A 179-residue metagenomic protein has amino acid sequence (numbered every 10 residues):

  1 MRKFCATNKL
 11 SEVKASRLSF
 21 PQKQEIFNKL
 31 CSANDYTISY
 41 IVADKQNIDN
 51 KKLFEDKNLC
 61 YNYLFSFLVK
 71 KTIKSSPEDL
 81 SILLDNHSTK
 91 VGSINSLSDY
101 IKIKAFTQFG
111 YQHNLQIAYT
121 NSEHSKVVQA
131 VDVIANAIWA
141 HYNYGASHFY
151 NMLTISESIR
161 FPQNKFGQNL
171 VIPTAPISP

Functional and structural regions predicted by a protein language model:
M1-P179: Phosphate-ester processing/binding pockets and catalytic centers
